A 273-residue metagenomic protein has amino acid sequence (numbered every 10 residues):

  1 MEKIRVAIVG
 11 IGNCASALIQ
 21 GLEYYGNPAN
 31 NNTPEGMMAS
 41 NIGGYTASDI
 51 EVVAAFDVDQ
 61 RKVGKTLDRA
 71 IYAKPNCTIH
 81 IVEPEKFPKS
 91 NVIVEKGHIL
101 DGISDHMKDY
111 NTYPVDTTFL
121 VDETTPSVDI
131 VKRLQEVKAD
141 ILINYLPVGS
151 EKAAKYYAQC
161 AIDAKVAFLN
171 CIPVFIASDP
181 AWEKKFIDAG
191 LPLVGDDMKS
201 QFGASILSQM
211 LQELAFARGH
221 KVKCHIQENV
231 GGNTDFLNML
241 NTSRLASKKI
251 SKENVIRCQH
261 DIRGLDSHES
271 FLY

Functional and structural regions predicted by a protein language model:
M1-Y157, L245-K248: N-terminal glycine-/serine-/threonine-rich beta1-alpha1-beta2 phosphate-ribose binding loop of Rossmann-like
V9, V194-D266: Conserved anion/nucleotide-ligand pocket segment
G10-S16, L146-K152, I172-S178, K199-S205 (+1 more regions): Gly/Ser/Thr-rich loops at beta-strand to alpha-helix junctions that form or flank small-molecule/cofactor-binding
I19-G21, K65-D68, Y156, P180-E183 (+2 more regions): Short acidic, glycine/serine/threonine-rich loops at helix termini
Q20-N27, I187-L191, E213-K221: Generic secondary-structure signature for well-ordered alpha-helical cores
L142-N144, F168-C171, V194-D196, H225: Short catalytic-loop micro-motif centered on adjacent basic/acidic residues
P147-D163, C171-P192: Rossmann-fold NAD(P)-binding glycine/threonine-rich loop
D266-Y273: Structured beta-strand/loop patches that form or line metal/cofactor-binding pockets in enzymes
